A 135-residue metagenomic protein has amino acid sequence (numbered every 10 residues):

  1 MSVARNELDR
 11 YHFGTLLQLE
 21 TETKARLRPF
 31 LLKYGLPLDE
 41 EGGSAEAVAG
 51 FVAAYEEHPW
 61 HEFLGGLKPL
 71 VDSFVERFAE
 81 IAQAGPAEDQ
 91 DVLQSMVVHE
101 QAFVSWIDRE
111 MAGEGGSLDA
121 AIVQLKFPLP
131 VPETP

Functional and structural regions predicted by a protein language model:
M1-P135: Non-heme di-metal
